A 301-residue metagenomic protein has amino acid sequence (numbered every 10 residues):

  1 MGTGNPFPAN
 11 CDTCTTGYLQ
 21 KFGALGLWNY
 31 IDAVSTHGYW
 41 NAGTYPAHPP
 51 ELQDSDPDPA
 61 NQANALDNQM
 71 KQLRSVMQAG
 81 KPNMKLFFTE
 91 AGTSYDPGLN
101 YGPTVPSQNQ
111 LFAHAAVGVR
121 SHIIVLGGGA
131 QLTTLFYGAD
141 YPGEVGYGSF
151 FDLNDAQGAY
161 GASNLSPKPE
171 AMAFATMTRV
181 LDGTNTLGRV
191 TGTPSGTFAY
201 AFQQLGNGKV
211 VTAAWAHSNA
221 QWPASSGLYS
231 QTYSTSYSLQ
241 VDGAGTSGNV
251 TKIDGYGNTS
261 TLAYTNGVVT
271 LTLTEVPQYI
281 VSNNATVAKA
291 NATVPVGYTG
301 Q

Functional and structural regions predicted by a protein language model:
M1-H122, G128-A130: Noncatalytic carbohydrate-binding groove/subsite architecture in carbohydrate-active enzymes
G26-Y30, K81, L126-G128, G143 (+2 more regions): Extracellular/periplasmic catalytic domains that process cell-envelope and extracellular macromolecules
T93-R179, G188-T197: Aromatic/acidic polysaccharide-binding cleft in carbohydrate-active enzymes
V180-G192, S247-V250, T259-L262: Short secondary-structure junctions
G192-A244, Q278-Y279, N283: Carbohydrate-binding surface patches
S238-N258: Solvent-exposed beta-hairpin/edge-strand motifs
T261-Q301: C-terminal beta-strand-rich structural cap/linker in extracellular carbohydrate-active enzymes
